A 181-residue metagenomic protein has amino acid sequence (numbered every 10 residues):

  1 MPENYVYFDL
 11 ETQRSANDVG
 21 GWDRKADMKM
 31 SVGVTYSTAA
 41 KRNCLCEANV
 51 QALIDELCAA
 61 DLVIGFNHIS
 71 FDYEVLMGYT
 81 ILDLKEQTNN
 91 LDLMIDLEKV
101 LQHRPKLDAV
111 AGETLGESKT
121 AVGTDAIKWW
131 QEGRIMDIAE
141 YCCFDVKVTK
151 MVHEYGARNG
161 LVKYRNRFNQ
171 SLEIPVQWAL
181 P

Functional and structural regions predicted by a protein language model:
M1-C58, L62: Conserved RNase H-like, two-metal-ion catalytic cores of nucleic-acid enzymes
D9-E11, D92, D145: Acidic active-site catalytic centers that drive phospho-/nucleotidyl reactions and related ester hydrolyses
S37-A109: Conserved DEDDh/DEDDy metal-dependent 3′-5′ exonuclease domain
R104-T120: A polyampholytic, Gly/Pro-enriched intrinsically disordered region
G112, P175-P181: Anionic, Ser/Thr-rich low-complexity intrinsically disordered regions
L115-I174: Acidic, Mg2+-coordinating catalytic module of metal-dependent nucleases/exonucleases that use a two-metal-ion mechanism
